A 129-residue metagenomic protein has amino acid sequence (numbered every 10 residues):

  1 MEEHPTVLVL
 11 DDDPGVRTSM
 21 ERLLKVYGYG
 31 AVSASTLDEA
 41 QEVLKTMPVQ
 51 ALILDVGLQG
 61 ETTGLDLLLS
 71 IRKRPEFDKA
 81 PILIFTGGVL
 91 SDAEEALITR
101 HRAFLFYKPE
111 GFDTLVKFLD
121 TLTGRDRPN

Functional and structural regions predicted by a protein language model:
M1-L8, E110-N129: Non-catalytic signal-transmission and effector/linker regions of two-component phosphorelay proteins
H4, P48-Q50, P75-P81: His-Asp phosphorelay/catalytic-motif detector in bacterial-type signaling
D11-D12, D55: Acidic di-acidic motifs
P14-V32: Two-component/phosphorelay signaling modules centered on CheY-like receiver
T36, T62-D66: Acidic catalytic/metal-coordinating carboxylates
E42, L65-D78: Short amphipathic alpha-helix used as the core "switch/output" element in two-component signaling
M47-L58: Active-site beta3 strand of CheY-like receiver
F85-T86: Hydrophobic/aromatic residues positioned on beta-strands within the core alpha/beta folds
